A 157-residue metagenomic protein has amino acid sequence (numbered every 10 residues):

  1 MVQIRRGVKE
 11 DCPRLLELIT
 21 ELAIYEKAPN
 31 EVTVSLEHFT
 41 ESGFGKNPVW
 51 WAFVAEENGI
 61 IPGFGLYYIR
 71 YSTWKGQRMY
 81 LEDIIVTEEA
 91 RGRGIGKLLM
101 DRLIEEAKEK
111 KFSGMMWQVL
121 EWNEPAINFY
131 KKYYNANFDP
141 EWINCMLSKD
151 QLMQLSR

Functional and structural regions predicted by a protein language model:
Q3-L15: A short beta-loop-alpha structural element at the N-terminal edge of CoA-dependent acyl/N-acetyltransferase catalytic
L16-E41: Conserved GNAT-fold acetyl-CoA-binding loop/helix
S42-V54: A short helix-loop-beta-strand connector motif used in the catalytic cores of GNAT acetyltransferases and, in some
V54, I60-Y68: Conserved beta-strand in the GNAT
G92-E105, K132: Conserved acetyl-CoA-binding loop-helix of GNAT-fold acetyltransferases
K97, E121-P140: Conserved active-site alpha-helix within GNAT-family acetyltransferase domains
K108-Q118: Conserved GNAT acetyl-CoA-binding A-motif
W117-A126, M146-S148: Conserved beta-strand-loop-alpha-helix junction that forms the acyl-donor binding cleft
